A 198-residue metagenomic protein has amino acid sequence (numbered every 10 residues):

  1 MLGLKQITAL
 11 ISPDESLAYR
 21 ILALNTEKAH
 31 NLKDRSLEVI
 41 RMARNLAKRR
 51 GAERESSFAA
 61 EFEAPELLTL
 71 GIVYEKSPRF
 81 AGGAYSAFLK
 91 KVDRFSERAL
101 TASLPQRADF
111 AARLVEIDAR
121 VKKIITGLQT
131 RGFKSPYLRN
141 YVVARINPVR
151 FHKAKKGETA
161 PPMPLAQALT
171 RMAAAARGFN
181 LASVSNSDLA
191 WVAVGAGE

Functional and structural regions predicted by a protein language model:
M1-S12, L22, I72-Y74, F88 (+2 more regions): Short, charged/polar connector segments at secondary-structure boundaries
L2-F95: Amphipathic, charge-rich alpha-helical segments that serve as recognition/docking helices
A18-A23, V39-A43, F88, F110 (+4 more regions): Generic structural signal of hydrophobic/aromatic residues within well-ordered alpha-helices of folded domains
L24-N25, D34, A112-R120: Short alpha-helical interface elements
V92, S96, V115-A119, R150: Short alpha-helix boundary/capping elements
A99, S103-D118, R139: Phosphorylation-prone, low-complexity intrinsically disordered regions
P136-E198: Charge-dense, extended regions
